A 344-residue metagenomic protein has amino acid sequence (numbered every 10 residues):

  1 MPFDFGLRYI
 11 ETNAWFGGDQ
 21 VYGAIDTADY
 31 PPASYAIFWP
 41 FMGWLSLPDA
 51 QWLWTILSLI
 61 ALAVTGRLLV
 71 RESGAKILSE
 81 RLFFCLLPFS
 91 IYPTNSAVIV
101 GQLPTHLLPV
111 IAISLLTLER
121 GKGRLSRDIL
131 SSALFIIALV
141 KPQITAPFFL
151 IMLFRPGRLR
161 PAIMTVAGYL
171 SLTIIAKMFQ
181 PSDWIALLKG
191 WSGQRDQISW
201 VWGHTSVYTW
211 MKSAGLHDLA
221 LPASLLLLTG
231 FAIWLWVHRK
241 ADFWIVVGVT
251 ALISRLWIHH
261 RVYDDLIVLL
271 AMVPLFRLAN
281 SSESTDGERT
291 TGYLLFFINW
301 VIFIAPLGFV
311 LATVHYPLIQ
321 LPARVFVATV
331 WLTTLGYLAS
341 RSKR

Functional and structural regions predicted by a protein language model:
M1-G123, D128, F154-L269, V273-L278: Primarily membrane-embedded glycan-assembly and transfer machineries that use lipid-linked glycans
L125, I137, D286-G287: Compositionally biased, low-complexity segments enriched in small residues
L130-S132: Amphipathic alpha-helical scaffolding segments comprising HEAT/armadillo-like alpha-solenoid repeats
L134-I151, W257-D264: Transmembrane helices and adjacent periplasmic/lumenal helix-loop junctions of polyprenol-phosphate-dependent
V140-Q143, S171-I175, F297-A305: Membrane-embedded alpha-helical segments of transport systems, primarily multispan ion/solute transporters
L278-N280, S284-R344: Aromatic-enriched
